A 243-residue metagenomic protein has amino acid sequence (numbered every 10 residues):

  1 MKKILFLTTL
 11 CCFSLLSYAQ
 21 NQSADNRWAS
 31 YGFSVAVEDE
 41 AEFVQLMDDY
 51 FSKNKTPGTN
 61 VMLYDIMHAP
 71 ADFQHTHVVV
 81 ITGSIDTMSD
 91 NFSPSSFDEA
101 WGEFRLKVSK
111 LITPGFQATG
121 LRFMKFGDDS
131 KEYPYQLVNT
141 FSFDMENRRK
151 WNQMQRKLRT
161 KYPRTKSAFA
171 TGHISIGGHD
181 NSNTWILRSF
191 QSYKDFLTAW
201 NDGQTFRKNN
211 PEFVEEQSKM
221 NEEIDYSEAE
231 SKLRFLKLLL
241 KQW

Functional and structural regions predicted by a protein language model:
I4-L16: Sec-dependent N-terminal signal peptides
A19-W243: Short S/T/G/P-rich N-terminal loop/turn motif that feeds into the first structured element of a domain
